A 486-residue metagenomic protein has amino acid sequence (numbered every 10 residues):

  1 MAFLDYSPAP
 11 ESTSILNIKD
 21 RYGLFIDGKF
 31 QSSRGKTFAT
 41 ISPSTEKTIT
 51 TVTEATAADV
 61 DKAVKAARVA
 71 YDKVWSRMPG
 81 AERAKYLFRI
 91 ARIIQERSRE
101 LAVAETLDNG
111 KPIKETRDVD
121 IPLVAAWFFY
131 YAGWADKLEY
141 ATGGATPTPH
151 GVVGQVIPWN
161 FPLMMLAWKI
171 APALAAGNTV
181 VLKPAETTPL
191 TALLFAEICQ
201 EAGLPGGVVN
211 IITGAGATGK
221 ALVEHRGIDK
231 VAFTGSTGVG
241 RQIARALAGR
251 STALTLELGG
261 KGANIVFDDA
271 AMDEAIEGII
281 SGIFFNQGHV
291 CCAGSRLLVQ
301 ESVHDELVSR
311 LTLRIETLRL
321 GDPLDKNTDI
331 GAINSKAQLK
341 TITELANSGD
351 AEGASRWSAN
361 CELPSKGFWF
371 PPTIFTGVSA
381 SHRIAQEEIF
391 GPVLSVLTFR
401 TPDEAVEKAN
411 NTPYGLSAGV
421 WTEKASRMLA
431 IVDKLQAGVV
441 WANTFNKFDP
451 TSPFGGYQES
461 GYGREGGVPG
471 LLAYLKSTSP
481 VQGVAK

Functional and structural regions predicted by a protein language model:
M1-T45, Y131: Hydrophobic face of amphipathic alpha-helices that form TPR/SEL1-like repeat modules and related alpha-solenoid
E46, R83, E105, G177 (+8 more regions): Residue-level signal for inorganic ion chemistry
K47-T50, I228, I265, R319 (+2 more regions): Conserved C-terminal structural/oligomerization subdomain of aldehyde/semialdehyde dehydrogenase
T48-A55, D72-S76, Q155, N264-F267 (+5 more regions): Short, well-ordered beta-strand elements within core beta-sheets of diverse protein domains
I49-L138: Glycine-rich loop-to-alpha-helix module at the N-terminal edge of alpha/beta enzyme cores
Y71, W75, A91-S98, A102 (+17 more regions): Structural signal for hydrophobic packing residues in well-ordered secondary-structure cores of soluble enzyme domains
K137-E274, F399: Rossmann-like NAD(P) dinucleotide-binding subdomain of oxidoreductase/dehydrogenase enzymes
G238-S379, A442: ALDH superfamily catalytic-core signature
